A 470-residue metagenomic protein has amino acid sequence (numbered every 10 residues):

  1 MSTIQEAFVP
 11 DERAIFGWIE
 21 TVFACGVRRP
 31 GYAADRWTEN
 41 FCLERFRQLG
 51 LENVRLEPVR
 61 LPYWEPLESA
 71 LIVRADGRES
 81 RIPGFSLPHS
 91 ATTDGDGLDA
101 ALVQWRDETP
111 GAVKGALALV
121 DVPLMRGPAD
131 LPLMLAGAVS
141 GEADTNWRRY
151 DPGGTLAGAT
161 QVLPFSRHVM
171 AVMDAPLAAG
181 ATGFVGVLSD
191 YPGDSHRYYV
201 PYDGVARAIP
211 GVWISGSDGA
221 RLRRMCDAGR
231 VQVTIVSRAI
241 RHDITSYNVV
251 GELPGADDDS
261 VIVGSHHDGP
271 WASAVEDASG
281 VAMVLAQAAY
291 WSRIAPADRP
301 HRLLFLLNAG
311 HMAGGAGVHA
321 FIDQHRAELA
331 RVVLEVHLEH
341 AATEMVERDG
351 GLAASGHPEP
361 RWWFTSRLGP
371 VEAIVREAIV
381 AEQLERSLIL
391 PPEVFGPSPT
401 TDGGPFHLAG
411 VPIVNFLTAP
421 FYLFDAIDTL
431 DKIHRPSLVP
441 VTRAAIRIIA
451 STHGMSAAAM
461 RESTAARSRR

Functional and structural regions predicted by a protein language model:
S2, F8-R13, G17-R149: Noncatalytic luminal/extracellular "stalk/propeptide" segments of secretory-pathway proteins
S2-V9, A24-A33, L102-Q104, L131-N146 (+8 more regions): Second-shell loop/turn segments in exported
P10, G95, M125-R126, A256-D258 (+1 more regions): Metal-dependent peptidase/peptidase-like ectodomains
R55-L56, L117-D121, G183-V187, G211-W213 (+7 more regions): Structural recognition of the beta-strand scaffold that forms the well-ordered cores of secreted hydrolase catalytic
S80-K114, Y199-E276, A289, R293-P300: Soluble metallo-hydrolase cores and metallopeptidase-like ectodomains found primarily in the secretory/periplasmic
L124, D190-Y191, A239, H267-P270 (+4 more regions): Acidic, glycine-rich active-site loops and adjacent beta-strand->loop/helix elements that engage anionic groups
V212-S215, T418-R470: His/Asp/Glu-rich mid-to-C-terminal helical/loop segments that flank catalytic regions of hydrolases
W291-A316: Short helix-loop-beta-strand segments that form the rim/entrance of peptidase-like active sites
